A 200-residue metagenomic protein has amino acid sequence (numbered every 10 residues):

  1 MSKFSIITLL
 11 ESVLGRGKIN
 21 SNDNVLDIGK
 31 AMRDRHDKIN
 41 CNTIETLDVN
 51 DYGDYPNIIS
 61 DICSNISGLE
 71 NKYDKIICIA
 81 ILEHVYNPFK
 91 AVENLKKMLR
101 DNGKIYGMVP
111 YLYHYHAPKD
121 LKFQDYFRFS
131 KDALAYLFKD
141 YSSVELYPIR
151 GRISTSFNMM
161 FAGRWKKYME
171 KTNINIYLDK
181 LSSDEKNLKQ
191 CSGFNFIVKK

Functional and structural regions predicted by a protein language model:
M1, E83, K186: Short, surface-exposed alpha-helical recognition segments that flank or form part of ligand/macromolecule-binding
M1-I19: Class I SAM-dependent methyltransferase Rossmann-like catalytic core, especially the SAM/SAH-binding loop
L9-L14, K30-A31, K180-S182: Short alpha-helical segments and helix-capping/turn motifs at coil-helix boundaries
S12-L14, L26, I77, R100 (+3 more regions): Generic detector of intrinsically disordered, low-complexity, polar/charged segments
G17, S21-A117, K131-D132, F196-V198: Conserved SAM-binding loop
F89-K96, K104-K200: S-adenosyl-L-methionine-dependent methyltransferase catalytic module, highlighting the catalytic core
